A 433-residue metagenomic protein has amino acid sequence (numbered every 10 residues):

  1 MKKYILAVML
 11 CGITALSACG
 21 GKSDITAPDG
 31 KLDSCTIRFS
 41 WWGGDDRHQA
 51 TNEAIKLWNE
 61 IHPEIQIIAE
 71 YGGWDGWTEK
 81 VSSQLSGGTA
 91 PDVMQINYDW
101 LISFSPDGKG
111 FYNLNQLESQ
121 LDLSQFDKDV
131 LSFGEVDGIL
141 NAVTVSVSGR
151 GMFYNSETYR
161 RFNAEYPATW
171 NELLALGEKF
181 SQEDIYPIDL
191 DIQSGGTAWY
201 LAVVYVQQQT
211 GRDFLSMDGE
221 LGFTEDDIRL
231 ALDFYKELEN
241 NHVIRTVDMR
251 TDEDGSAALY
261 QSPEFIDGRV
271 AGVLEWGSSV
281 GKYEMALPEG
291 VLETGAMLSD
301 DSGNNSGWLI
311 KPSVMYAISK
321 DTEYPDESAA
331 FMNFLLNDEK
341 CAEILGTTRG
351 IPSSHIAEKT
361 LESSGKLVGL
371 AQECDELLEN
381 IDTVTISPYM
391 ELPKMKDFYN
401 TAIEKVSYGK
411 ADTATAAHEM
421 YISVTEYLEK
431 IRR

Functional and structural regions predicted by a protein language model:
M1-R38, E60, G369, I422-R433: Short, low-complexity disordered leader/linker segments with a strong preference for bacterial N-terminal type II
L32-G44, I65-E70, D92-V93, Y186-I188 (+1 more regions): Short, well-ordered beta-strand elements
A54-F126, F133, E157-A168, P263-D267 (+3 more regions): Extracytoplasmic "Venus flytrap"/periplasmic binding protein-like
K56, E60-I61, Q66, R161-F162 (+2 more regions): Extracytoplasmic/periplasmic substrate-recognition and gating elements
S83-Q84, P91-D92, L121-T158, Y186-P187 (+3 more regions): A structural signal for short loop-to-beta-strand junctions that line the ligand-binding cleft of periplasmic/secreted
N97-G151, E165, N171-L174, F180 (+6 more regions): Hinge/lid segment of periplasmic solute-binding proteins
G177-E178, E220-D252, M297: Glycine-centered hinge/linker elements that transmit conformational signals in sensory and ligand-binding systems
G295, G346-T401, K405: Long, aromatic- and glycine/proline-rich binding clefts that accommodate carbohydrate-like moieties
